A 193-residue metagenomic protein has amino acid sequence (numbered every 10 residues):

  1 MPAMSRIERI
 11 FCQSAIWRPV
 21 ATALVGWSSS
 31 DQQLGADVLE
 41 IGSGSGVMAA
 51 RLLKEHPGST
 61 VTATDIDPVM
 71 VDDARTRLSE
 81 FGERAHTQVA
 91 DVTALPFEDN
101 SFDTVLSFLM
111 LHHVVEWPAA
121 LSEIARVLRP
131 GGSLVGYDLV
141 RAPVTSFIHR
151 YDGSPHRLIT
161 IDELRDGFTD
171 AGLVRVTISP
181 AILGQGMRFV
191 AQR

Functional and structural regions predicted by a protein language model:
P2-P19: Class I SAM-dependent methyltransferase Rossmann-like catalytic core, especially the SAM/SAH-binding loop
Q13-R18, V135-F189: C-terminal alpha-helical "lid/dimerization" subdomain adjacent to the S-adenosyl-L-methionine
I16-G35: Conserved alpha-helix/loop element of class I SAM-dependent methyltransferases that forms part of the SAM/SAH-binding
L39, S45-A94: Class I SAM-dependent methyltransferase SAM/SAH-binding core
T93-T104: A short acidic, Gly/Pro-enriched loop at the edge of an enzyme's catalytic core that lines a small-molecule cofactor
T104-V115: A short SAM/SAH-binding and catalytic strip from SAM-dependent methyltransferases
P118-P130: A short glycine-rich, Lys/Arg-flanked "PGG" loop and its adjoining helix->strand segment in the class I
